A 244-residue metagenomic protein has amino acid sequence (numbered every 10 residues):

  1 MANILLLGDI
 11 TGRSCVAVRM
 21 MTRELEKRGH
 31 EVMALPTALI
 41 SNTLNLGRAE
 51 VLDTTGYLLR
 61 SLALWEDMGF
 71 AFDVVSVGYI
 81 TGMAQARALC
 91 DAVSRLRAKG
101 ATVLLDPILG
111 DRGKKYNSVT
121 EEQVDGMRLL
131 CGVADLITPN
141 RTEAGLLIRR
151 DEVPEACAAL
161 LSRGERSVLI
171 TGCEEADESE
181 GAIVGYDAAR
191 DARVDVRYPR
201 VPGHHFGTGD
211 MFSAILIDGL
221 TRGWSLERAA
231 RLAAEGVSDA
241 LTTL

Functional and structural regions predicted by a protein language model:
A2-L105, L109-N117: Conserved N-terminal subdomain of the carbohydrate kinase-like
G12-R13, R193-G207: Short pre-catalytic strand/loop immediately N-terminal to key active-site residues, enriched for Gly-Thr
L44-N45, A84, K115, I148-R150 (+2 more regions): Short Asp/Glu-rich motifs
T81, L109-D111, E143, E174 (+1 more regions): Active-site-proximal loop/turn and secondary-structure-junction residues that shape catalytic pockets, frequently
S118-R193, G203, W224-E227: Conserved phosphate/ATP/ADP-binding segment of small-molecule kinases
G203-L226, A230-L232: Short, small-residue alpha-helix embedded
E227-L244: Charged C-terminal helix
